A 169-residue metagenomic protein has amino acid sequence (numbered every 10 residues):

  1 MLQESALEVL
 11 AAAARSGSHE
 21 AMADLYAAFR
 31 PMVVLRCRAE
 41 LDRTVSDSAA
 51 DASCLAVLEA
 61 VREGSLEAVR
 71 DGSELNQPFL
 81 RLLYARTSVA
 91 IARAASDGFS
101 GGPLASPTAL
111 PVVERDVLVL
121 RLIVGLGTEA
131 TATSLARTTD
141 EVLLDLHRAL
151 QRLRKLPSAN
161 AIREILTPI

Functional and structural regions predicted by a protein language model:
M1-S5, A12-L35, R115: A short, charge-rich alpha-helical start-of-domain segment used by transcription regulators
A6-L10, Y26-R30, V34, R43-E67 (+1 more regions): Conserved RNAP core-binding helix
L7, P103, E114-R115, L146: Short, leucine-enriched amphipathic alpha-helices that occur as contiguous helical runs
L10-A14, R93-P111: Short amphipathic alpha-helical boundary/capping segments
R15-S16, A39-T44, C54-L75, A94-G98: Sigma70-family region 2
L25, F29-V33, C37, S53 (+4 more regions): Residue-level preference for hydrophobic side chains embedded in well-ordered alpha helices
Y26, A109-A130, S134, P157: Short amphipathic alpha helix immediately N-terminal
L135-I169: DNA-recognition helix of helix-turn-helix
